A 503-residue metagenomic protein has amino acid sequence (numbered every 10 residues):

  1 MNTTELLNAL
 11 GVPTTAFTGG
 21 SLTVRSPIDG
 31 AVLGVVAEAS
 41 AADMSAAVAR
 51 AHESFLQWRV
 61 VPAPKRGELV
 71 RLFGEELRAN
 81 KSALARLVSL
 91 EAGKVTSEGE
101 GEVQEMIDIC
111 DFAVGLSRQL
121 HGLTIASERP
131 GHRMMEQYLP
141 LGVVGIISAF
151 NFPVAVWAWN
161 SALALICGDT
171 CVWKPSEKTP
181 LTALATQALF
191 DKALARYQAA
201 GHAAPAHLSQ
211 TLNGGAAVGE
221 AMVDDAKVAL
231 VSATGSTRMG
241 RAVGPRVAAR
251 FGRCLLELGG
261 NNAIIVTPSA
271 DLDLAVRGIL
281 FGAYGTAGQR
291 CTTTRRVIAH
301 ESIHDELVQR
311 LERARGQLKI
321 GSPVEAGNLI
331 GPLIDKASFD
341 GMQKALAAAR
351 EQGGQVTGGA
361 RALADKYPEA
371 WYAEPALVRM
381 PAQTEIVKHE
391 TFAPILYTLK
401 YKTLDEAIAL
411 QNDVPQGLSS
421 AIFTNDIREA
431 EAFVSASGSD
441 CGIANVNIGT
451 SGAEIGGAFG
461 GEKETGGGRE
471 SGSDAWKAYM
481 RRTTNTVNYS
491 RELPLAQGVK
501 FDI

Functional and structural regions predicted by a protein language model:
M1-V32: Hydrophobic face of amphipathic alpha-helices that form TPR/SEL1-like repeat modules and related alpha-solenoid
T23, A37, R59-V60, A92 (+4 more regions): A structural signal for short, well-ordered beta-strand elements
D29-V35, V228, I265, K319 (+2 more regions): Conserved C-terminal structural/oligomerization subdomain of aldehyde/semialdehyde dehydrogenase
G30, R66, V88, C110 (+9 more regions): Residue-level signal for inorganic ion chemistry
G34-L120, G131: Glycine-rich loop-to-alpha-helix module at the N-terminal edge of alpha/beta enzyme cores
F55, R59, G74-K81, A85 (+19 more regions): Structural signal for hydrophobic packing residues in well-ordered secondary-structure cores of soluble enzyme domains
G122-L274, Y401: Rossmann-like NAD(P) dinucleotide-binding subdomain of oxidoreductase/dehydrogenase enzymes
K192, R238-P381, L404, A409 (+3 more regions): ALDH superfamily catalytic-core signature
